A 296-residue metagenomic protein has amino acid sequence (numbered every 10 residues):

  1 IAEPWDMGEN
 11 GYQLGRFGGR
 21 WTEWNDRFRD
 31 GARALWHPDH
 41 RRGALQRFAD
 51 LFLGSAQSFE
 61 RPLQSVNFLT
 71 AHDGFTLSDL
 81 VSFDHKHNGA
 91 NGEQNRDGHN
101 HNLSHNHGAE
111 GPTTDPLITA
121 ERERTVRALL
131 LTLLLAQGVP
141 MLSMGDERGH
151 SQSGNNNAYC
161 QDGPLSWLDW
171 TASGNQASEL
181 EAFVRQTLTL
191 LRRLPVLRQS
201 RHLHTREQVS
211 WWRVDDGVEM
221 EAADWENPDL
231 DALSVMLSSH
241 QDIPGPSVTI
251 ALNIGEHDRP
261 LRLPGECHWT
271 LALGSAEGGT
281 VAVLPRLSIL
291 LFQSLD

Functional and structural regions predicted by a protein language model:
I1-M144, R148-G149, N157-Q161, I250: Conserved alpha/beta catalytic core and glycan-binding cleft of carbohydrate-active enzymes
G15, T113, I118-E123, R127 (+1 more regions): Carbohydrate-interacting/catalytic domains
